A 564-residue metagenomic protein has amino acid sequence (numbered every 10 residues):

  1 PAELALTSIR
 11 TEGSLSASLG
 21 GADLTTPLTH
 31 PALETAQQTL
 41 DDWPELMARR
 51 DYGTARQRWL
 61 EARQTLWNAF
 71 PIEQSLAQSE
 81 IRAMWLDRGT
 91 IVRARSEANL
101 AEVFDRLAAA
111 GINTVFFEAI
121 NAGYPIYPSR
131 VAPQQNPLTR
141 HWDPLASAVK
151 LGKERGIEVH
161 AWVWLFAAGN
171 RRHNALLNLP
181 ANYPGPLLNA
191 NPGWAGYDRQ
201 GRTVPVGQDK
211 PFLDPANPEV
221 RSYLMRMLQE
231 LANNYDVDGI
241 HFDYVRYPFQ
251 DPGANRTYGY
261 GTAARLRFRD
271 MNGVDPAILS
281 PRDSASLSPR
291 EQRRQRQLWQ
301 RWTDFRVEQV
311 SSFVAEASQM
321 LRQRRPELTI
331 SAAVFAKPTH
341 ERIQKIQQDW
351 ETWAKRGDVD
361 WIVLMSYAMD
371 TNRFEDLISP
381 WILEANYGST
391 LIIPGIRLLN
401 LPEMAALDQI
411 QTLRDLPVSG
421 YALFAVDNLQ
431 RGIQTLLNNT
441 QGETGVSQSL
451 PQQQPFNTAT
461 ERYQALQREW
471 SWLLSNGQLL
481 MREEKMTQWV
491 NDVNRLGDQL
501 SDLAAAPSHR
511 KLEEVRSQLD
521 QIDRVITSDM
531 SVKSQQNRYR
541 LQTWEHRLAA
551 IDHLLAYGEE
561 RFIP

Functional and structural regions predicted by a protein language model:
P1-I112, A459, Y463-E469, M486 (+2 more regions): Mature N-terminal, pre-catalytic/accessory segment of carbohydrate-active enzymes
S79-R82, I91-A94, A161, F166-N234: Active-site-adjacent "subsite" loops/lids of carbohydrate-active enzymes
W85-A94, S129-W142, V206-M225, R296-Q309 (+2 more regions): The substrate-binding groove and active-site-proximal loops of carbohydrate-active enzymes, especially glycoside
A98-P125, N234-G239, R356-I362: Catalytic domains of carbohydrate-active enzymes, especially glycoside hydrolases
N121-W164, F305-R324: Aromatic-lined substrate-binding rim segments of carbohydrate-active enzymes
S129-N136, A167-V204, V245-P289: Aromatic- and acidic-residue-enriched segments that line the glycan-binding/catalytic groove of carbohydrate-active
E158-N170, H241-F249, S280-L287, R296-Q344 (+1 more regions): Aromatic-lined carbohydrate-recognition surfaces of secreted/lumenal glycan-active proteins
D358-F374, W381, I392-G558: Substrate-binding cleft of secreted/luminal carbohydrate-active enzymes
